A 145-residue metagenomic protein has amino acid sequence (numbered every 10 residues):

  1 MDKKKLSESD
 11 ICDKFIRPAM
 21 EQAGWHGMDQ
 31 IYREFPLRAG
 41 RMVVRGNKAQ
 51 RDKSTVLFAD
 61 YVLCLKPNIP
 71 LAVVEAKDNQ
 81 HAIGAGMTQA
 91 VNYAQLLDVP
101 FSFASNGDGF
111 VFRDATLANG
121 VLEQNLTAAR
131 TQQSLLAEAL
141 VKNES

Functional and structural regions predicted by a protein language model:
M1-S145: ATP-dependent helicase/translocase motor core
